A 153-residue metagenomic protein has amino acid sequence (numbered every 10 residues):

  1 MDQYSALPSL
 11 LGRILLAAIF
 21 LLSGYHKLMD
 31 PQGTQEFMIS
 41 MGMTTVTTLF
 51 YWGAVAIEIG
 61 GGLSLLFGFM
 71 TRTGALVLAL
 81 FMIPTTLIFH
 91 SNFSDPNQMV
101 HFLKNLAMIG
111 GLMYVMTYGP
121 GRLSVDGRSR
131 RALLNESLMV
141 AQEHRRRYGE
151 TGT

Functional and structural regions predicted by a protein language model:
M1-M29, V46-A56, G60, F67-T153: Extended, low-polarity transmembrane helix blocks
L28-T45: Membrane-interface interhelical connector segments
